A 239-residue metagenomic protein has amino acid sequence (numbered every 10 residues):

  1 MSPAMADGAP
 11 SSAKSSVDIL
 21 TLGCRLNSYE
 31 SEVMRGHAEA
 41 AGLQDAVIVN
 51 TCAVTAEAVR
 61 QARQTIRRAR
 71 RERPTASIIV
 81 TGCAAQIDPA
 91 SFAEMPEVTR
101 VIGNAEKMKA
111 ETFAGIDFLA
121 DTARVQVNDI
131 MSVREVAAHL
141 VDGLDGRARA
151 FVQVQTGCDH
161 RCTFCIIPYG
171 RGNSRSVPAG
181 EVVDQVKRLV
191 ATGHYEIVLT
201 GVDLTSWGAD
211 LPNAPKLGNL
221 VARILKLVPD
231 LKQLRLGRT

Functional and structural regions predicted by a protein language model:
M1-W207, A222: Proteins enriched for Cys/Gly/acidic motifs involved in redox and nucleic-acid/cofactor modification
V198-G201, R235-T239: Short beta-strand segments
A209-L211: Hydrophobic, glycine- and aromatic-enriched re-entrant/interface helices and adjoining loop segments
A214-L234: Alpha-helix-loop-beta-strand connector modules within alpha/beta enzyme cores
